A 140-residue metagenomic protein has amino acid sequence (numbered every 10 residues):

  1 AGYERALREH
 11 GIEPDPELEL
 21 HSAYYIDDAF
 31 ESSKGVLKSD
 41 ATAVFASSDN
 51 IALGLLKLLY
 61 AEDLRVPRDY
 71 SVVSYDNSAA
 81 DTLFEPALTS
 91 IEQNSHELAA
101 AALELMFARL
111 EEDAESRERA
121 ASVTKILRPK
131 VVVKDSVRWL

Functional and structural regions predicted by a protein language model:
A1-L140: Bacterial carbohydrate/catabolite-sensing allosteric modules
